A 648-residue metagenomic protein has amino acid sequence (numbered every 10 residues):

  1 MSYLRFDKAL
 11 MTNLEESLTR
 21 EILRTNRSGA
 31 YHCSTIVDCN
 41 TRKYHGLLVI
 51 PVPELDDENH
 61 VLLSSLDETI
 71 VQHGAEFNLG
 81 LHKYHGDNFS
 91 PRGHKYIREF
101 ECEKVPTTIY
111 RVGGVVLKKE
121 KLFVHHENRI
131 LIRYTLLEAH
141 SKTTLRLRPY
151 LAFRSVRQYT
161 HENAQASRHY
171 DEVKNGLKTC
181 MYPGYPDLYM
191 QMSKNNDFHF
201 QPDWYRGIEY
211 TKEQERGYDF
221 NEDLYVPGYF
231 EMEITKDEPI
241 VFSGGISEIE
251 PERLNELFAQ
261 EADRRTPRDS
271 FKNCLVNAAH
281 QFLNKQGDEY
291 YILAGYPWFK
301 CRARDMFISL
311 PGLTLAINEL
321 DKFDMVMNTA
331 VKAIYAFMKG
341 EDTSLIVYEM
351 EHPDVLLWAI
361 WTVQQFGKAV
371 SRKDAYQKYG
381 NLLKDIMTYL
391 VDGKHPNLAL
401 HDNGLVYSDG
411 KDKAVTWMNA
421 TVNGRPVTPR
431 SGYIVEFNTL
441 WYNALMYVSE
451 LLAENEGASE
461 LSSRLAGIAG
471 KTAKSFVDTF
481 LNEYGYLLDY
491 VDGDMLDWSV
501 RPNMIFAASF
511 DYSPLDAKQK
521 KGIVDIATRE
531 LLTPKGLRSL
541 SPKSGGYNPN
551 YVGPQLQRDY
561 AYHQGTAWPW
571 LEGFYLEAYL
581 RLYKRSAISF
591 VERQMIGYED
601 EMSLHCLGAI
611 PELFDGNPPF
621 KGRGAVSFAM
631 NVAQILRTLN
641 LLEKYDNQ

Functional and structural regions predicted by a protein language model:
M1-P267, F271, P297, M306 (+4 more regions): Terminal accessory carbohydrate-recognition/targeting modules of carbohydrate-active enzymes
L79-V105, V112-G114, D392-H395, Y407 (+5 more regions): Non-catalytic C-terminal accessory modules of carbohydrate-active enzymes
E138-A139, T160-N163, E172, I234-K236 (+8 more regions): Aromatic-rich carbohydrate-recognition surfaces in CAZymes
F198-M232, W417-V427, S431-I434, K543-Y560: Glycine-rich phosphate/pyrophosphate-binding loop and adjacent beta-alpha nucleotide/cofactor-binding cores
E252, F366-K378, Y447-R464, K518 (+1 more regions): Inter-helical turn/loop segments and adjacent helix faces that build the functional surface of alpha-helical bundle
N273, V391, L398-H401, Y442-Y551 (+2 more regions): Catalytic cores of carbohydrate-active enzymes
H280-C301, K339-W358, T362, F366-A369 (+4 more regions): Carbohydrate-binding/catalytic loop surfaces
H280-K285, N328-A336, D600-L607: Glycine-rich, acidic and aromatic/proline-enriched surface loops and short helix-turn segments that act as binding
